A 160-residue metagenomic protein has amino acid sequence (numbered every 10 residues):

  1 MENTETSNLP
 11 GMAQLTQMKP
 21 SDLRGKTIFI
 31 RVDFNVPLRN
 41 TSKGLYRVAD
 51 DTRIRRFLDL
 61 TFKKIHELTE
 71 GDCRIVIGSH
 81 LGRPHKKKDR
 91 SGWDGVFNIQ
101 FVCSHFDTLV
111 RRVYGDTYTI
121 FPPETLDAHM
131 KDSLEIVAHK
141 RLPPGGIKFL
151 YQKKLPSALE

Functional and structural regions predicted by a protein language model:
E2-E160: Active-site loop-to-helix "anion-binding N-cap" substructures in soluble metabolic enzymes
